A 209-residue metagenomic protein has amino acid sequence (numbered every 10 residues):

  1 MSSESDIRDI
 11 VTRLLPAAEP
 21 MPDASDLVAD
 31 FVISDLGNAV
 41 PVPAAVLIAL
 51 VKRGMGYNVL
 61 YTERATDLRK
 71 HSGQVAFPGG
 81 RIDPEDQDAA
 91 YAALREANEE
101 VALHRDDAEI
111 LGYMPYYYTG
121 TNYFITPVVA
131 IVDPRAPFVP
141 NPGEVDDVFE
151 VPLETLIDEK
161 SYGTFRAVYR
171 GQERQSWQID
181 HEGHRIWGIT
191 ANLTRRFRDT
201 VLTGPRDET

Functional and structural regions predicted by a protein language model:
M1-A76, R81-R135, V145, Y169-T209: N-terminal leader/linker segments that precede catalytic domains of diphosphate-processing enzymes
P140-E182: NUDIX/MutT-family hydrolases
